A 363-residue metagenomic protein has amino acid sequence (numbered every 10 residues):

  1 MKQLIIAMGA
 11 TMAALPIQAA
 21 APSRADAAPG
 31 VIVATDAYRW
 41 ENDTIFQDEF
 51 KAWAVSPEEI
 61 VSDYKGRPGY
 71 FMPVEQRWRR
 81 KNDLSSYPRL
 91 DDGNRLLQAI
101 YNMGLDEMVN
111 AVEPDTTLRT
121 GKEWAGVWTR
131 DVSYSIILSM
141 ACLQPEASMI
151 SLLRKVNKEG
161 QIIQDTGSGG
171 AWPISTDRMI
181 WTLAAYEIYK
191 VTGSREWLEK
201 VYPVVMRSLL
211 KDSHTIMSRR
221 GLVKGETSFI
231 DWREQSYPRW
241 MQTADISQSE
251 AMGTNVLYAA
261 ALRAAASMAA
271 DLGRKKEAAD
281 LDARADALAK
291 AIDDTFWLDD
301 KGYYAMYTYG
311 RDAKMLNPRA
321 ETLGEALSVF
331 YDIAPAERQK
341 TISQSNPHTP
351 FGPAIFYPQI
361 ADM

Functional and structural regions predicted by a protein language model:
M1-P22: Bacterial Sec-dependent N-terminal signal peptides
A19-N42, T192-Y202, M217-L222: Short secondary-structure capping/junction motifs at helix and strand boundaries
P22-V127, I150, A291, F296-W297: Low-complexity, Ser/Thr/Pro/Gly-enriched N-terminal "stalk/linker" regions
V31-I32, A37, E41-N42, R79-N82 (+4 more regions): Catalytic cores of carbohydrate-active enzymes
E49, G126-V132, I136-D231, A251-A259: Aromatic-rich carbohydrate-recognition surfaces in CAZymes
L90-D91, I137-L138, Q248: Second-shell loop/turn segments in exported
E107-A111, S151-K158, V191, S208-K211 (+4 more regions): Structured segments of extracytoplasmic/periplasmic soluble domains in secreted or envelope-associated proteins
L118-V132, Q164-A184, G221-A251, D299-G324 (+1 more regions): Carbohydrate-binding/catalytic loop surfaces
